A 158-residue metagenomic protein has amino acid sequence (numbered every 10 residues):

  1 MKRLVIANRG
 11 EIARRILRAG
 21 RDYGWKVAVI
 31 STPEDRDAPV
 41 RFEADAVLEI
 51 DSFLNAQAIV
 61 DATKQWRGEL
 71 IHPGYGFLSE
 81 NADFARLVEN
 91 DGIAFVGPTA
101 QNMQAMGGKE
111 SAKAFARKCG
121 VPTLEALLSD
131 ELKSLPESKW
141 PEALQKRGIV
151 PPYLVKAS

Functional and structural regions predicted by a protein language model:
M1-S158: N-terminal beta-alpha lobe that positions the nucleotide/phosphoryl donor in ATP/NTP-coupled carboxylate activation
